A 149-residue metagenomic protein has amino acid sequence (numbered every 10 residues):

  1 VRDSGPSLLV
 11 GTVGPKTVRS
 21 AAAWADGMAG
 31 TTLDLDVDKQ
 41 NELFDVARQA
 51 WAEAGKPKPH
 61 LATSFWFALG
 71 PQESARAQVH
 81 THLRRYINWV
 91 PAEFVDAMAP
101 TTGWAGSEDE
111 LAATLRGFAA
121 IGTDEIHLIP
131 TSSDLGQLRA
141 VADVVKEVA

Functional and structural regions predicted by a protein language model:
V1-A149: Active-site-adjacent structural elements that line small-molecule/cofactor binding pockets in enzymes
